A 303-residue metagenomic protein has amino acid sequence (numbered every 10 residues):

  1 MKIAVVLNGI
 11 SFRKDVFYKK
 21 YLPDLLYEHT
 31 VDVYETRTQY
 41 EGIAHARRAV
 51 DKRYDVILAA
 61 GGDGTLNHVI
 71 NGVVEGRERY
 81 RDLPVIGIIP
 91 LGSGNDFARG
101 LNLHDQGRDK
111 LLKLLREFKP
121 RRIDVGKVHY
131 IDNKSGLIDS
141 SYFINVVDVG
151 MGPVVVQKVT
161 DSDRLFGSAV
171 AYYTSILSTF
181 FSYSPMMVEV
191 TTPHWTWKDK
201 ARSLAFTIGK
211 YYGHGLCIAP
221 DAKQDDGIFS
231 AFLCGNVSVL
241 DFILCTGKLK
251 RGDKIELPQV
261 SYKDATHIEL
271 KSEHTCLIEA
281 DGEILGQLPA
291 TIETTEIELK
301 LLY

Functional and structural regions predicted by a protein language model:
M1-A60, N67, N71: ATP/NTP phosphate-donor binding region
V6, D15, E78-R202: Catalytic core of DAGKc-family lipid kinases
N8-I10, L91, C234-N236: Cofactor-binding loop segments of dinucleotide-utilizing enzymes, especially the Rossmann-like FAD- and NAD(P)+-binding
F17-K19, I70-V73, R99-L101, C217-I218: Short amphipathic alpha-helical segments
D63, L204: Short conserved active-site loop signatures built around small residues
T65-P84: Short Gly/Thr/Asp-enriched flexible loops that form oxyanion-binding sites at enzyme active sites
D148, G152, A205-I218, I284: Glycine-rich phosphate/pyrophosphate-binding beta-alpha loops
T192-H194, K198, C217-D226, S230-Y303: ATP/nucleoside-binding phosphotransfer catalytic cores, i.e., glycine-rich phosphate-binding loops
